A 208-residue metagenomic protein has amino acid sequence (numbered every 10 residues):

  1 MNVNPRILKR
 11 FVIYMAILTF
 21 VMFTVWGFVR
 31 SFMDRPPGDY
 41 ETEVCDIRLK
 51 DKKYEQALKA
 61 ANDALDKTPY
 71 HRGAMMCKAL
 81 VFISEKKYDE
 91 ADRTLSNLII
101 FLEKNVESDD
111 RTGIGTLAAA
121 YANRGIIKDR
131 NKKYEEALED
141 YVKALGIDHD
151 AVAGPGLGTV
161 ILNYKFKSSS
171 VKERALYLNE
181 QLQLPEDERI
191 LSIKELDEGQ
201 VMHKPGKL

Functional and structural regions predicted by a protein language model:
N2-A16, A153-L208: Terminal, low-structured helical/coil segments at or just beyond the last alpha-helical repeat
V29-F32, I99-I114, D150-I161: Flexible helix-coil transition and linker loops at the boundaries of alpha-helical arrays
D34-T68: Alpha-helical segment of the N-proximal tetratricopeptide repeat
